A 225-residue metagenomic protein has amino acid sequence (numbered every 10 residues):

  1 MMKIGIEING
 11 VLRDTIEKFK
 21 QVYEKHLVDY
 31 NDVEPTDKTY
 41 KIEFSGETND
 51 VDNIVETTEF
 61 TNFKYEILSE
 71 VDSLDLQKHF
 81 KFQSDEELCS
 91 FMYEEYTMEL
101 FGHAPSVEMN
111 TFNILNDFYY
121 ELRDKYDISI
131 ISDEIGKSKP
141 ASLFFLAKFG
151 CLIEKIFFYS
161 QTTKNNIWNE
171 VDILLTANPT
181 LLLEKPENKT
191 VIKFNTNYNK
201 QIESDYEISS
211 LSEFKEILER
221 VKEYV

Functional and structural regions predicted by a protein language model:
M1-Q83, E87: Active-site neighborhood of HAD-like aspartate-dependent phosphohydrolases
Q77-S129, K137-P140: Short, acidic loop-to-helix structural element flanking the phosphoryl-transfer center in phosphate-processing enzymes
I130-S132, I192: Short internal beta-strands
D133-E184: Substrate-recognition "cap/lid" segment bordering the active-site pocket of phosphatases
I156-S160, Y206-E213: Short acidic-hydrophobic, aromatic-tinged amphipathic segments that line or gate anion-handling sites
N165-W168, F214-V225: Short amphipathic alpha-helix with an adjacent loop that forms part of the alpha/beta core around
I173-S209: Acidic, Mg2+-coordinating phosphoryl-transfer loop and its flanking beta/alpha structural elements, shared across
